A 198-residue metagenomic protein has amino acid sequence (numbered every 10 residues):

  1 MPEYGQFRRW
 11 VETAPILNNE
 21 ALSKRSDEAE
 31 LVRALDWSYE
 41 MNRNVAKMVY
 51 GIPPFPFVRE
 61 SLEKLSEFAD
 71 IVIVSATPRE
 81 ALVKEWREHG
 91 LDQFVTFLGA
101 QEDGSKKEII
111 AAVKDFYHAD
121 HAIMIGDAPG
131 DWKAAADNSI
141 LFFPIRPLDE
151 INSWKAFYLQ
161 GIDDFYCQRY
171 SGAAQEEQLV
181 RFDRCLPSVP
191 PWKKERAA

Functional and structural regions predicted by a protein language model:
M1-M48: A metal-dependent, Asp-based hydrolase signature
A29-V32, D36-S38, N42, A46 (+4 more regions): Generic preference for well-ordered secondary structure
Y50-D70, T77-A198: C-terminal cap/substrate-recognition subdomain and adjoining C-terminal extension of metal-dependent phosphatase-like
